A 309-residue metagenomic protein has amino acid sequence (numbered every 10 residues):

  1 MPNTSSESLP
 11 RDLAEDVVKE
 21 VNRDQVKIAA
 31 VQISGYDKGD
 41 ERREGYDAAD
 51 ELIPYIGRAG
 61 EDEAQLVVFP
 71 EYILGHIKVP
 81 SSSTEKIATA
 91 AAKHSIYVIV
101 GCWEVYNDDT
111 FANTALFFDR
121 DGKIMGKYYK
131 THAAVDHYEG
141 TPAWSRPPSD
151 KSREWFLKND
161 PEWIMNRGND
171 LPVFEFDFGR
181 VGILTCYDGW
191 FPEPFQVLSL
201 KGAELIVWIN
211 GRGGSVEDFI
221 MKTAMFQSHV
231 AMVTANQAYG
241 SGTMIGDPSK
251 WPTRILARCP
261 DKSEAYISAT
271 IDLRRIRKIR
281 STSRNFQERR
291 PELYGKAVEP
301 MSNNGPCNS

Functional and structural regions predicted by a protein language model:
P2-K19, R146-P148, T223-A224, N236-S309: C-terminal beta-strand edge segments of enzyme domains
P10, Y106-K201, N210, F219-T223 (+1 more regions): Active-site catalytic loop in hydrolytic enzyme cores
V17-I28, V173-G182: Beta-strand-turn-beta hairpins that frame and shape the catalytic cleft of phosphate-ester-processing enzymes
A30-D37, A59-P80, I209: Short, conserved active-site loops that position catalytic residues or coordinate cofactors/metal ions across diverse
S34-D47, E139-D150: Acidic/histidine-rich helix-loop elements that form or flank divalent-metal/phosphate-binding sites at the catalytic
D50-E63, T89: A short, N-terminal amphipathic alpha-helix
E71-I87, D108-F111: Metal-dependent catalytic neighborhoods of phosphoester/phosphodiester hydrolases
P80-I99, R180, T185-L273: CN hydrolase (nitrilase-like) catalytic-core segments centered on the catalytic cysteine and neighboring Lys/Glu
